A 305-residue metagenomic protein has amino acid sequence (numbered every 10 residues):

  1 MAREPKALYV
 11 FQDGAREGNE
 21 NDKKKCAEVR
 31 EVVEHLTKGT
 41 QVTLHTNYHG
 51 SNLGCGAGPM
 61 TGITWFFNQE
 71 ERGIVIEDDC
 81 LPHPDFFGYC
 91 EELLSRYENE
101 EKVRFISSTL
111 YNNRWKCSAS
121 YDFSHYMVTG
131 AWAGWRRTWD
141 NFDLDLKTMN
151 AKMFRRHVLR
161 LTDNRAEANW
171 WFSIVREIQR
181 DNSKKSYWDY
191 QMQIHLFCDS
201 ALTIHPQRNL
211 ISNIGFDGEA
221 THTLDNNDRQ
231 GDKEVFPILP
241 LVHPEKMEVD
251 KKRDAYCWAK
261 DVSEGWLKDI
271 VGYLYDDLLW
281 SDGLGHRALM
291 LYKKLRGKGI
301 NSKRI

Functional and structural regions predicted by a protein language model:
M1-V75, C80-I305: An acidic/histidine-cluster motif and surrounding catalytic segment that typifies divalent-metal-assisted enzyme active
